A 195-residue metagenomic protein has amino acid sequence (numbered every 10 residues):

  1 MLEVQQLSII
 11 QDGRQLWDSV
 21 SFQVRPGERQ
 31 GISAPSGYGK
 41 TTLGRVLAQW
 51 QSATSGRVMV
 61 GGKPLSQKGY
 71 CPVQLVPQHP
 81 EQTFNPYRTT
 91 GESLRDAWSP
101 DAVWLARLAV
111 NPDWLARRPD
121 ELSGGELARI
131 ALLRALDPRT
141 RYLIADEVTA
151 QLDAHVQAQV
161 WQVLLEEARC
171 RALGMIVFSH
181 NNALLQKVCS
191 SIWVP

Functional and structural regions predicted by a protein language model:
L2, L16-S19: Conserved structural motif at the start of ABC-family nucleotide-binding domains
S33-P35: The feature captures the beta-strand-to-loop junction immediately N-terminal to the Walker
A48: Helix-to-loop junction immediately C-terminal to a conserved catalytic motif
G56-G69: Conserved ABC transporter NBD signature motif
H79, P86-D101: Q-loop/switch helix immediately C-terminal to the Walker
R118, I144-V148: Walker B catalytic motif
R118-L122, E126: Conserved ABC ATPase signature
